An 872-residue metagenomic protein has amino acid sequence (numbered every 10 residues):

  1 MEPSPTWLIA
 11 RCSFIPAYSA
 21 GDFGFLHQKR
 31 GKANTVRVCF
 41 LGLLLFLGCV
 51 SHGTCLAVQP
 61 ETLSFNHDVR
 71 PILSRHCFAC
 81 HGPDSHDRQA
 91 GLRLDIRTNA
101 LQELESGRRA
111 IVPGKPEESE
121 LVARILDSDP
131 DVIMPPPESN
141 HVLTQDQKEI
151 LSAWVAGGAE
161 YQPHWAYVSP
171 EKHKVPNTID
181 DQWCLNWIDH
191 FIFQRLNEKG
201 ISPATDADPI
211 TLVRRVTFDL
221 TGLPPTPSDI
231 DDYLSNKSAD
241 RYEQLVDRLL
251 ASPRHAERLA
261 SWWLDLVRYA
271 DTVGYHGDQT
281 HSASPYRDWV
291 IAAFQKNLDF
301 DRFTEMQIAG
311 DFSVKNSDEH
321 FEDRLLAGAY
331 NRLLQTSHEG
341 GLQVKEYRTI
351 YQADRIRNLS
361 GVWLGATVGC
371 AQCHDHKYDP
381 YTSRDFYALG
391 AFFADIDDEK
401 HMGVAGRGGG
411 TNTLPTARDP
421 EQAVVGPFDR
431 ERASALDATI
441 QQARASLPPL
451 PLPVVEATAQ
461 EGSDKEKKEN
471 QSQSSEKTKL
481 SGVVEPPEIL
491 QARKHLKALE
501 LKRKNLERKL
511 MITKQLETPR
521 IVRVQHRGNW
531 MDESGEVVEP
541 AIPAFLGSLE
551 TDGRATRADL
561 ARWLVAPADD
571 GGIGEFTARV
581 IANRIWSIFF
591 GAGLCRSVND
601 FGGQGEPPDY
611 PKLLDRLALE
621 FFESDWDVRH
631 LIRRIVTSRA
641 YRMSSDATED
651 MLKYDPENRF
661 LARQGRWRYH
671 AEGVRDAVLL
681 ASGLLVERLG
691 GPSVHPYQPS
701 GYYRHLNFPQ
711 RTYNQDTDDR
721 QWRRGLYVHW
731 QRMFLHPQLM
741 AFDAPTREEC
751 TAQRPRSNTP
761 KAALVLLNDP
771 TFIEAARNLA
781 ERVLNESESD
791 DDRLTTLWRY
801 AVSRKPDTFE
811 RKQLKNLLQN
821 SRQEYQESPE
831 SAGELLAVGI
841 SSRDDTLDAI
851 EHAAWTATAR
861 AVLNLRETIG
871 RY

Functional and structural regions predicted by a protein language model:
S19, F23-Q28: Short hydrophobic targeting helices and cationic amphipathic motifs that mediate membrane/organellar targeting
V38-H52: Bacterial N-terminal signal peptides
C55-Q194, I210-R215, P225-Y233, T272 (+4 more regions): Solvent-exposed helix-loop boundary motif
L92-N99, E149, E160-K174, I188-D189 (+11 more regions): Primarily the internal scaffold of c-type cytochrome electron-transfer domains, especially repeated/multiheme c-type
I179-R214, D219, L223-R254, R268-N316 (+7 more regions): Primarily short, surface-exposed interaction patches in extracytoplasmic proteins
I840-R871: Short, amphipathic C-terminal "tail helix"
